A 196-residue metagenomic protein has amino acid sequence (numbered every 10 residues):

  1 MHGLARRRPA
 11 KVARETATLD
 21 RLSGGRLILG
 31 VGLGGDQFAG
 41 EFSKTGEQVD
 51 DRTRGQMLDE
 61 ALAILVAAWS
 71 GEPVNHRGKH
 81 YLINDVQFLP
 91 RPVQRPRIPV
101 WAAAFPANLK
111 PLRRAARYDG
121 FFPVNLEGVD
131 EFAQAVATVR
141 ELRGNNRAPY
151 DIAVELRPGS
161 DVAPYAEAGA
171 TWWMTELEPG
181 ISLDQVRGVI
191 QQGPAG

Functional and structural regions predicted by a protein language model:
M1-G196: Active-site-adjacent structural elements that line small-molecule/cofactor binding pockets in enzymes
